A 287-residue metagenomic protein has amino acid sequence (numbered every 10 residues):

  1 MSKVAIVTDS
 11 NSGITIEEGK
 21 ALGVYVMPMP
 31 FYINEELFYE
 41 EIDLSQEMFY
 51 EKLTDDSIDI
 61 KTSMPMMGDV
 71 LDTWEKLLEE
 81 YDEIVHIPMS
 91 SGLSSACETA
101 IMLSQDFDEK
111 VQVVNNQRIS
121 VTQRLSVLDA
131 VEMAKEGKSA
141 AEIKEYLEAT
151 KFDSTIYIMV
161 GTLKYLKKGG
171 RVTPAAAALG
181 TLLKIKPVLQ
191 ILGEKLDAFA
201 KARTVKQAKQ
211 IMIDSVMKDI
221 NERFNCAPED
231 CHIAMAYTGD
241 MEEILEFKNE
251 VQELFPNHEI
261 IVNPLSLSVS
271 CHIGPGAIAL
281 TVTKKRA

Functional and structural regions predicted by a protein language model:
M1-K3: Phosphate-group recognition and catalysis centered on beta-loop-alpha active-site segments
A5-M64: N-terminal glycine-rich anion-binding loop in soluble enzyme alpha/beta folds
N11-Y25, P30, E83, A96-Q112 (+1 more regions): Mixed-charge interfacial surface used for oligomerization/domain docking and macromolecular partner engagement
F38, F49-Y50, W74, Y81 (+2 more regions): Aromatic side chains
E41, S45, T54, I58 (+6 more regions): Generic, well-ordered alpha-helical segments
D56-I58, M64-G92, E98-T99, K144: Glycine-rich phosphate- or other oxyanion-binding loops that anchor nucleotides, phosphorylated ligands
